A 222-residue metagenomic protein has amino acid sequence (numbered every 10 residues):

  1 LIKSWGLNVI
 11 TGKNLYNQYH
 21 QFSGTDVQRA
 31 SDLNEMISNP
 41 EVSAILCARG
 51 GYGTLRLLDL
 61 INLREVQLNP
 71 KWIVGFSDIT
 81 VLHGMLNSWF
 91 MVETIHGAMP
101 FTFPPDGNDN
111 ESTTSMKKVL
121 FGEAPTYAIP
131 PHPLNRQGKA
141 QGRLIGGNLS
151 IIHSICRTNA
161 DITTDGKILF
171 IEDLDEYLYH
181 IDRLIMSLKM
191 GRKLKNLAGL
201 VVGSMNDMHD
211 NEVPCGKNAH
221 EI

Functional and structural regions predicted by a protein language model:
L1-E41: ATP/NTP phosphate-donor binding region
I10-K13, G75, L197-S204: Short internal beta-strands
A44-L46, V74, I168-F170, V201: Structural motif
L46-L55, F76: N-terminal glycine-rich "phosphate-gripper" loop used for MgATP/nucleotide binding and carboxylate activation
I61-M85, E93-M99: Short, acidic/small-residue loops that bind anionic groups at enzyme active sites
M91-R157: Conserved anion/nucleotide-ligand pocket segment
L144-L188: Oxyanion-binding "anion nests"
M186-I222: C-terminal active-site/capping subdomain that shapes the small-molecule cofactor and substrate pocket of enzyme
